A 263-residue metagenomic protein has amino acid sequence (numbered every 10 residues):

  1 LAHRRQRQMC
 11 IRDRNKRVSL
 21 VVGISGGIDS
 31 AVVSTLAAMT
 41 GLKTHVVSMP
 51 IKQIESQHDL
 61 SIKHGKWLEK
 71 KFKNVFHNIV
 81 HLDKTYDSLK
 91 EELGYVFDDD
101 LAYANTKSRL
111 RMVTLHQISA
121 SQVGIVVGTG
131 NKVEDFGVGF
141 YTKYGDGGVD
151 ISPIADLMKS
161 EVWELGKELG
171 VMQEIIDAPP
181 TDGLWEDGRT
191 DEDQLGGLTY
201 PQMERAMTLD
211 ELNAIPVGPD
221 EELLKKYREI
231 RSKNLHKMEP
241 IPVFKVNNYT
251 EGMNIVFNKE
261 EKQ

Functional and structural regions predicted by a protein language model:
L1-I11: Single conserved hydrophobic/aromatic residue that forms the stacking wall/gate of nucleotide- or nucleobase-binding
V18-K66: ATP-dependent adenylation/pyrophosphate-handling site
G26-S30, D83-T85, T129-E134: Short glycine-enriched loops at secondary-structure junctions
V33, H58, L89, F136-G139: Short glycine-/acidic-enriched loop or helix-start segments at secondary-structure transitions that form or flank
G65-D98: A conserved beta-strand->alpha-helix junction
L101-L169: Active-site adenylate/phosphate-handling loop in enzymes that bind or generate adenylated species
P179-M203, T208: PAPS-dependent sulfotransferase catalytic core
L212-Q263: Intrinsic disorder and flexible/low-complexity segments
